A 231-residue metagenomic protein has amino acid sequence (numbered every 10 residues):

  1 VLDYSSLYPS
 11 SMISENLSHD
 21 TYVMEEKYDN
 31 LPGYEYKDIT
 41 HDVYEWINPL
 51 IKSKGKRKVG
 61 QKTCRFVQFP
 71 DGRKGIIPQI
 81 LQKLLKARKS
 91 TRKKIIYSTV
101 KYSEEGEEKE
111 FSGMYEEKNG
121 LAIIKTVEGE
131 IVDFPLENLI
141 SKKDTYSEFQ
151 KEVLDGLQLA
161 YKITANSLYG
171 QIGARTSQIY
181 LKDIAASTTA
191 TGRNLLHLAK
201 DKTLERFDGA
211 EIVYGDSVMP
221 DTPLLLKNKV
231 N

Functional and structural regions predicted by a protein language model:
V1-N231: Conserved acidic
